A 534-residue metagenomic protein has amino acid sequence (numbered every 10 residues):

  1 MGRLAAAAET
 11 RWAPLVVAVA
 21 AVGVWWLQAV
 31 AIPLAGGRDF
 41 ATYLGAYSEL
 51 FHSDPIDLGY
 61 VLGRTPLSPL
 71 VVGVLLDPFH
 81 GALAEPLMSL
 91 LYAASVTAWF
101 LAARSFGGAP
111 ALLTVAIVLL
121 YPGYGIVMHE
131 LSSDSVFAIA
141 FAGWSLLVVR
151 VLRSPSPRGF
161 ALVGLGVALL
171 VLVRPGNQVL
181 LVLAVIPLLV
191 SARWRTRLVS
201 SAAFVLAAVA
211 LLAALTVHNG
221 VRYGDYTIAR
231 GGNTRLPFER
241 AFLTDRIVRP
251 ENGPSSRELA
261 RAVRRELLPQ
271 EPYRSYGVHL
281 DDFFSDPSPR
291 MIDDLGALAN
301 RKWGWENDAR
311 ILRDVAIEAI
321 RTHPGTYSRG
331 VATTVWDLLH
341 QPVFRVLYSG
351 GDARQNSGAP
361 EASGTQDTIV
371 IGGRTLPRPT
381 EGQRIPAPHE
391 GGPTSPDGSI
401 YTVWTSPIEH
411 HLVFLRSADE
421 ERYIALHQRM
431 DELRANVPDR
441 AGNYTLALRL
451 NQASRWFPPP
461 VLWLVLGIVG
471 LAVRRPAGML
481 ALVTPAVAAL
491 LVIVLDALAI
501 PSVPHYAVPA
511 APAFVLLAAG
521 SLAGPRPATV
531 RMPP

Functional and structural regions predicted by a protein language model:
E9-P14, F79-L83, R301-K302, R310-L312 (+2 more regions): Membrane-interface anchor segments at the N-terminal boundary of transmembrane helices in multi-pass membrane enzymes
E9-R38, A207-N219, L490: Transmembrane signal-anchor helices characteristic of membrane glycosylation enzymes that use polyprenol
W12-L15, W99-L120, A138-I139, R153 (+1 more regions): Transmembrane-helix signature of polytopic, membrane-embedded enzymes that assemble or transfer cell-envelope glycans
V30-G45, L58-V71, F79-A82, I228 (+2 more regions): Extracytoplasmic catalytic/substrate-binding loops of multi-pass membrane glycan-assembly enzymes
A35-R38, T42-L44, S48, F204-I311 (+2 more regions): Juxtamembrane membrane-water interface segments immediately following transmembrane helices in multi-pass
R38, G63, A84-L91, A116-V148 (+3 more regions): Multi-pass, polyprenyl lipid-linked donor-dependent membrane glycosyltransferases
V72-L76, A84-A98, F137-A140, S454-V465 (+1 more regions): Transmembrane alpha-helices of multi-pass, membrane-embedded glycan-processing enzymes that use lipid-linked
F160-R174, A207-L215: Membrane-interface alpha helices of multi-pass inner-membrane proteins
